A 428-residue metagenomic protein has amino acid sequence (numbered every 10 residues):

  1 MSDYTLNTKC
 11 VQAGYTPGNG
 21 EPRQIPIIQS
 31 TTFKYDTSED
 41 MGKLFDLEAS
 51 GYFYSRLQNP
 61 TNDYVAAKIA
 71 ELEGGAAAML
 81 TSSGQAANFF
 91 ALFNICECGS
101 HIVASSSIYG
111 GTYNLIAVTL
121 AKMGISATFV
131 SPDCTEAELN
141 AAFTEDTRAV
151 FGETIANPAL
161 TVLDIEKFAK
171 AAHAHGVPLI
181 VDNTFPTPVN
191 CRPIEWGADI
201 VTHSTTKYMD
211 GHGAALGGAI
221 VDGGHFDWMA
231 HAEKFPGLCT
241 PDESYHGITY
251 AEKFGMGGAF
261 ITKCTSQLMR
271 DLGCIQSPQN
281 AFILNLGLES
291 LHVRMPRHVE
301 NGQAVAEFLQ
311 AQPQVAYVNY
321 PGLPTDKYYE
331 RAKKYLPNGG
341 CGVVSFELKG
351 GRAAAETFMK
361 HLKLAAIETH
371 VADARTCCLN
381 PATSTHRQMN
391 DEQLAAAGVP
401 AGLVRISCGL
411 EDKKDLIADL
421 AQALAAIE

Functional and structural regions predicted by a protein language model:
M1-N59, A67: N-terminal "arm"/small-domain region of PLP-dependent enzymes with the aminotransferase-like
S2, N7-T16, A78-A311: Conserved PLP-enzyme active-site core in the AAT-like
T32, G223-F226, L348-G351: Short loop segments at secondary-structure junctions
T37-F89, G111-T119: Conserved N-terminal alpha-helix of the aminotransferase class I/II PLP-enzyme fold
G74, Q314-Y317, G402: Glycine-centered tight turns that cap/initiate beta-strands
G99, A117-V118, S126-A127, A141 (+5 more regions): PLP-dependent enzyme catalytic core of the Aspartate aminotransferase-like
V221, S345-E347, S407-G409: Short hydrophobic/aromatic beta-strand micro-patches that form the beta-sheet surface supporting nucleotide- or nucleic
L272-I275, Q279-A281, L286, S290 (+5 more regions): Conserved small-domain helix->loop->beta segment predominantly found in fold-type I
